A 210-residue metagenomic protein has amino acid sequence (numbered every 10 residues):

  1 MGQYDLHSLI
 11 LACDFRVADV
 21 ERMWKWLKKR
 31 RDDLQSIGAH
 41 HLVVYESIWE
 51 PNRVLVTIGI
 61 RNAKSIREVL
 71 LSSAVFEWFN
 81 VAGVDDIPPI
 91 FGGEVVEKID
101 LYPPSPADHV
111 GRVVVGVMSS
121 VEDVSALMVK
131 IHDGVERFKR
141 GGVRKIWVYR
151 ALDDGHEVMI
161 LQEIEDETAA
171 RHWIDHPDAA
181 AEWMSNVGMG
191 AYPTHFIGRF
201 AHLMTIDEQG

Functional and structural regions predicted by a protein language model:
M1-G210: Short S/T/G/P-rich N-terminal loop/turn motif that feeds into the first structured element of a domain
